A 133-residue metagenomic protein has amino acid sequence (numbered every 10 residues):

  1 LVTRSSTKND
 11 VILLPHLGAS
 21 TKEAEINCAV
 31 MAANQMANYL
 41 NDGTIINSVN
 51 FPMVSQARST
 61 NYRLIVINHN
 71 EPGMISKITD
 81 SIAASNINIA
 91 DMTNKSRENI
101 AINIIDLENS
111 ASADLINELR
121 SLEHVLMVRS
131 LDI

Functional and structural regions predicted by a protein language model:
L1-R58, I102, D132: Rossmann-like dinucleotide-binding domain for NAD(H)/NADP(H)
I46-I133: A conserved regulatory-domain signal marking ACT and ACT-like small-molecule sensing domains and adjacent regulatory
